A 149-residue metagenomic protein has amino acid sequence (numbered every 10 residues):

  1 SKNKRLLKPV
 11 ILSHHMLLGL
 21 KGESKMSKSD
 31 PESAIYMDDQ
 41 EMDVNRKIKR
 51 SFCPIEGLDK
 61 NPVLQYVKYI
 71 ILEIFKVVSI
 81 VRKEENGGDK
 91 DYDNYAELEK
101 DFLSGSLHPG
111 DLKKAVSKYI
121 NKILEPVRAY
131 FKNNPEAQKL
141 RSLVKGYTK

Functional and structural regions predicted by a protein language model:
S1-K149: Conserved nucleotide- and phosphate/pyrophosphate-binding catalytic cores in adenylate/nucleotidyl-handling enzymes
